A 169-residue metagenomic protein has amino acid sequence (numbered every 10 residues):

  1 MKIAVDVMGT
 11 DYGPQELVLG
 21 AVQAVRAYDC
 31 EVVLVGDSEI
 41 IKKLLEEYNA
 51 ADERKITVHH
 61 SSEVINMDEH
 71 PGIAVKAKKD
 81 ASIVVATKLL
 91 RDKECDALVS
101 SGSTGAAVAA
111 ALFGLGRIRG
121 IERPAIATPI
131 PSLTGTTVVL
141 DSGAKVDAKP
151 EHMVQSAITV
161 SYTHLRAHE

Functional and structural regions predicted by a protein language model:
M1-I40: N-terminal phosphate-binding or glycine-rich loops at protein starts, especially the Walker A/P-loop of NTPases
D6, V35-G36, H59, S100-G102 (+2 more regions): Short beta-strand segments
G13-L17, S82-I83, T104-A111, K149-P150: Short glycine/serine/threonine-rich phosphate/pyrophosphate-binding segments that cradle anionic phosphate groups
V25-Y28, E46-K55, R166: Short helix-capping segments at alpha-helix termini
A50-C95: Phosphate/nucleotide-donor binding subsite
A110-S142: Short, acidic/small-residue loops that bind anionic groups at enzyme active sites
P131-Y162: Short, glycine-/small-residue-rich phosphate/pyrophosphate-handling segment
T163-E169: Conserved small/polar residues in nucleotide/adenosyl-binding loops
